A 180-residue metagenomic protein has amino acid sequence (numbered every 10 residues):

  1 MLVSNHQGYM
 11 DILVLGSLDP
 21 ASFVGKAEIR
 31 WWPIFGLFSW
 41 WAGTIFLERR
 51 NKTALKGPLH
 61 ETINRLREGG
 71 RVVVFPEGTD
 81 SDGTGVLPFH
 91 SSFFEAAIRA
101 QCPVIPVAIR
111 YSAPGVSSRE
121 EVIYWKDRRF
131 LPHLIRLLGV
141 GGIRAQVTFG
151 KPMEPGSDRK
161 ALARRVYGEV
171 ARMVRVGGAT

Functional and structural regions predicted by a protein language model:
M1, T44, R71-F75, P103 (+1 more regions): Residue-level preference for the first positions of well-ordered beta-strands
M1-K52: Catalytic core of membrane glycerolipid acyltransferases/transacylases, capturing the structured, soluble-facing
H6-G8, G78-S81, Y111: Short glycine-rich anion-binding loops that position phosphate/pyrophosphate groups of nucleotides and phosphorylated
I34-L37, N51, T84-R165, V176: A cross-family acyltransferase "interaction/gating" segment
W40, L66, I98: Anion (oxyanion) recognition and catalysis
G43-L66, R71: A membrane-cytosol interface segment of integral membrane proteins
R65-F94, A179: Catalytic-site beta-strand/loop segments enriched in glycine and acidic/polar residues
